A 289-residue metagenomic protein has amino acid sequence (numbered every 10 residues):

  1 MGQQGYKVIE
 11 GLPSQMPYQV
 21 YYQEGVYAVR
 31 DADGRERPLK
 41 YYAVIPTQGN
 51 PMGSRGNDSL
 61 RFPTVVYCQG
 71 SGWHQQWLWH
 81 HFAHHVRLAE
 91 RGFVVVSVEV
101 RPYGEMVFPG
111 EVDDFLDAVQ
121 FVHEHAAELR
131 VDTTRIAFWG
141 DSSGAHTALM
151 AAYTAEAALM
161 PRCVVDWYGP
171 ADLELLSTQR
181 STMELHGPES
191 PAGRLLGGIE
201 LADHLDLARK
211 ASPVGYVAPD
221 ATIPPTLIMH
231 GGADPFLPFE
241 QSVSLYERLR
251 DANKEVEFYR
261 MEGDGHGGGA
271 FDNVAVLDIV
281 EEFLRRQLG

Functional and structural regions predicted by a protein language model:
M1-G289: Alpha/beta-hydrolase superfamily serine-hydrolase fold, recognizing
